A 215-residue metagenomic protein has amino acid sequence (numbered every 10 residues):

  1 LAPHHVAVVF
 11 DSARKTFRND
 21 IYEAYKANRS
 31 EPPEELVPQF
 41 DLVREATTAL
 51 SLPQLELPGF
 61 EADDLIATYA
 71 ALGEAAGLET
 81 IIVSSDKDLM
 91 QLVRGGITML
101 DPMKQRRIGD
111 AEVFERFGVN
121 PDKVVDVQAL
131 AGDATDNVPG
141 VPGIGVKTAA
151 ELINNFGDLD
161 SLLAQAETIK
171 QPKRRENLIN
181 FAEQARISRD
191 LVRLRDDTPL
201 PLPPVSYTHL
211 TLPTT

Functional and structural regions predicted by a protein language model:
L1-V83, K87-R107, Q184-I187, R193-Y207: Noncatalytic, basic helical substrate-engagement surface that gates or grips nucleic-acid strands
P32-P33, Q171, P213: Generic structural signal for alpha-helix starts
L52, A71, G95-T98, G118-V119 (+3 more regions): Non-catalytic alpha-helical coupling and interface elements of nucleotide-dependent molecular machines and regulators
L55-E56, N120-V125, R174-R175, P201-P203: Short, surface-exposed acidic
I108-D133: A short, charged helix-loop
A131-R189, L200: Accessory alpha-helical DNA-binding modules that contact the DNA backbone or grooves
T208-T214: Conserved small/polar residues in nucleotide/adenosyl-binding loops
